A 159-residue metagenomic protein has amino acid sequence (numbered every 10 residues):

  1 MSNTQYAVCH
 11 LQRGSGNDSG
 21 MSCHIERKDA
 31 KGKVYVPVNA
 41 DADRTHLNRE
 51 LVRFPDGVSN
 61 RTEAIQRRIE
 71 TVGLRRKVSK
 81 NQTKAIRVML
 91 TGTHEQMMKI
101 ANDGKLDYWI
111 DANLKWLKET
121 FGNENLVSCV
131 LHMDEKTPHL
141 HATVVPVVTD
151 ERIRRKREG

Functional and structural regions predicted by a protein language model:
M1-G159: N-terminal nicking endonuclease/strand-transfer module with a His-rich metal-binding environment and a catalytic Tyr
